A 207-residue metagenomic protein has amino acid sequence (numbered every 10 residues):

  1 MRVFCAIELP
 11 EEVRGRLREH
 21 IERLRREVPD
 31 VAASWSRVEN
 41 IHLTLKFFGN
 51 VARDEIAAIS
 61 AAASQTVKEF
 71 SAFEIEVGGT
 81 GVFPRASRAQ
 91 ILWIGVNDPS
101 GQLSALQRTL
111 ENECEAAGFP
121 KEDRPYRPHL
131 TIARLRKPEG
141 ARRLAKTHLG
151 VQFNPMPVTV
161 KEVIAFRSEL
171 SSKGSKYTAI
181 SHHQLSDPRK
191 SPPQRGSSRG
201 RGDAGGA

Functional and structural regions predicted by a protein language model:
M1-K190, R195, R199, G205-A207: Histidine-dependent nucleotide/RNA phosphoesterase domain, centered on the 2H-phosphoesterase fold with its duplicated
